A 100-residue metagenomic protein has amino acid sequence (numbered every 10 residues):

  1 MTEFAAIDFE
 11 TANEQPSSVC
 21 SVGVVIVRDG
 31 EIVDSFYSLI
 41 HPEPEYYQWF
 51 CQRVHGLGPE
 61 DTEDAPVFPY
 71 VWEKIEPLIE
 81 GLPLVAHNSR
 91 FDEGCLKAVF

Functional and structural regions predicted by a protein language model:
M1-A98: Conserved non-catalytic scaffold segment of RNase H-like nuclease domains
